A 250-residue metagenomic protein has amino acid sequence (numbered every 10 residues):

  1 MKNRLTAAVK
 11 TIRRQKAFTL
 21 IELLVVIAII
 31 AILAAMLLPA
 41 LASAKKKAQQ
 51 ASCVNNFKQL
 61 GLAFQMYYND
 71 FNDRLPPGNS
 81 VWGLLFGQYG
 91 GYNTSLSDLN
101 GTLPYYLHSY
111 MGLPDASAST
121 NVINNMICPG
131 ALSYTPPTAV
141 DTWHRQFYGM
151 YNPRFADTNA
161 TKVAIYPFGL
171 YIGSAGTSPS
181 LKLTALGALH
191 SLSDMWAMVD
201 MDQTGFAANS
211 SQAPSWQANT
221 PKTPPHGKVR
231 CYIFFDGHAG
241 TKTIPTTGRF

Functional and structural regions predicted by a protein language model:
M1-L20: N-terminal leader/signal peptides at the extreme start of proteins
R4, K10, S43-Q49, G90: Membrane-proximal envelope and lipid/glycan-remodeling enzymes
A8-T11, L24, K162-A164, Y171: Detector for intrinsically disordered, low-structure N-terminal pre-sequences
V9-T11, A40-A42, G149: Coiled-coil-like amphipathic alpha-helices with heptad-repeat character
R13, A31, Q50, G227: Short, flexible active-site loop motifs that bind/organize anionic cofactors or intermediates
R14-K45: N-terminal single-pass transmembrane signal-anchor helix
M36, K45-N56: Juxtamembrane interface helices immediately C-terminal to a transmembrane segment
A51-F250: Short, well-structured segments within or immediately adjacent to enzyme catalytic domains that line ligand-binding
